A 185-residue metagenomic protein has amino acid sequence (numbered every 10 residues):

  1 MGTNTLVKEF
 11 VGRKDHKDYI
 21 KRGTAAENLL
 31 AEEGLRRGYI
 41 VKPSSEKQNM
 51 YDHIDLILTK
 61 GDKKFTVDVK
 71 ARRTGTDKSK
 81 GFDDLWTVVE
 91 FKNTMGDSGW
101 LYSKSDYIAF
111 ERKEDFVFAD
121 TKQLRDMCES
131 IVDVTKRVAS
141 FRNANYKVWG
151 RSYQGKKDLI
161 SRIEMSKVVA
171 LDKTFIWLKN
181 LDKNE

Functional and structural regions predicted by a protein language model:
G2, K113-E185: Non-catalytic C-terminal interaction segments of nucleic acid-processing enzymes
G2-K47, R73: Acidic-basic catalytic patches of nuclease active cores, encompassing PD-(D/E)XK and other metal-cofactor nuclease
E9-K17, P43, K70-K122: Catalytic cores of nucleic-acid endonucleases
L30, Y39-V41, L56-L58, V67 (+1 more regions): Hydrophobic beta-strand residues in large extracellular and virion-surface proteins
G34, L56-L58, K63-G75: Conserved catalytic cores of phosphodiester-cleaving nucleases, focusing on short active-site segments
K47-I57: Beta-rich nucleic-acid/ligand-interaction surfaces
Y51-H53, D62-T66, Y102-S105: Short connector loops at helix/strand junctions that flank enzyme active sites, especially segments positioning acidic
H53-D55, W86, S105-Y107, V148-G150 (+1 more regions): Short, acidic/polar N-cap/turn motifs at the starts of alpha helices
